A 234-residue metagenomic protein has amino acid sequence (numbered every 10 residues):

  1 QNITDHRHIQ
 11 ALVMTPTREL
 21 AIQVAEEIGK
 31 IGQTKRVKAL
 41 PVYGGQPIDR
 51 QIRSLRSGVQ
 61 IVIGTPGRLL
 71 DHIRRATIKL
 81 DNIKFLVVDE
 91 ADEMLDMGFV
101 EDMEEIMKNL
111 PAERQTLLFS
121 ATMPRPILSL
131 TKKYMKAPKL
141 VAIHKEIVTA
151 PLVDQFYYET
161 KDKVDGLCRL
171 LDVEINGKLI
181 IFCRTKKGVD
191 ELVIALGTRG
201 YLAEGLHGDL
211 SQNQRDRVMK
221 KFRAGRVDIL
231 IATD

Functional and structural regions predicted by a protein language model:
Q1-D234: Conserved helicase RecA-like core
